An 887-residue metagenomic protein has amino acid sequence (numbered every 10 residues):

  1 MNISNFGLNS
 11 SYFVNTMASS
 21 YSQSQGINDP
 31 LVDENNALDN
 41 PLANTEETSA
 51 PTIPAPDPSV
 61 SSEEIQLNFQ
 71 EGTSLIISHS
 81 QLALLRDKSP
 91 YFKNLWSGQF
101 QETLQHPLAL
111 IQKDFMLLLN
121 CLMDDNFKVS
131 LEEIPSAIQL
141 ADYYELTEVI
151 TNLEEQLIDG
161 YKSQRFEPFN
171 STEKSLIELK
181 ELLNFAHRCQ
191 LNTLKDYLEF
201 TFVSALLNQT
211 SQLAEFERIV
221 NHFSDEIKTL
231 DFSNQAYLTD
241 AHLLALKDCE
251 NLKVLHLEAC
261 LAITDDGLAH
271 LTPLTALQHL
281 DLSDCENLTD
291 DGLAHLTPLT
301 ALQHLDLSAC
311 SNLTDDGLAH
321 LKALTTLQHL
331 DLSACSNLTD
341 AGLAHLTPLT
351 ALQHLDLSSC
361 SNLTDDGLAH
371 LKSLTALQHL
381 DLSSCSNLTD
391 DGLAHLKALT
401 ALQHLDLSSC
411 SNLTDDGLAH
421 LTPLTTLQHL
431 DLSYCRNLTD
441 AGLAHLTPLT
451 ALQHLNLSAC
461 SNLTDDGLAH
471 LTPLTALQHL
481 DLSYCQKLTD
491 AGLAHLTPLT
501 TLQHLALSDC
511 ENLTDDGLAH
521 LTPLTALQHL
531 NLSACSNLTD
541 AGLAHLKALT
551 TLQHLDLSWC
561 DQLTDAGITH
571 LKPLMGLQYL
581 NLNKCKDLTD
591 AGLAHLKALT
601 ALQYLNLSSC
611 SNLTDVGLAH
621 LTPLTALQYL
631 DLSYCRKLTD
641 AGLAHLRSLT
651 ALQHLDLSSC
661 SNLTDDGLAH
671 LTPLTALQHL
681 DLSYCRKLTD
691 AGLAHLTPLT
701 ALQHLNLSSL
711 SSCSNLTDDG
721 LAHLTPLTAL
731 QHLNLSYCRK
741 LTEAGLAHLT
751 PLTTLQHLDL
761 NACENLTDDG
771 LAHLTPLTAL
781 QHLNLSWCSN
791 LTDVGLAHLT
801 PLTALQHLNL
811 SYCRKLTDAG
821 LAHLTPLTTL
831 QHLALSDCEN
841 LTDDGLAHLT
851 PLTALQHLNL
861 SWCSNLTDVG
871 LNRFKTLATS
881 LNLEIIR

Functional and structural regions predicted by a protein language model:
M1-Y21, I27, V32: Non-Sec secretion/translocation targeting segments of pathogen effectors
F6-T16, L244, N251-V254, R873-T879: A detector of long low-complexity, disordered segments enriched in serine/threonine/proline
S61-N170: Canonical BTB/POZ domain core
E132-P135, E148-E226: Alpha-helical protein-protein interaction/assembly modules
Q209-L261: LRR N-terminal entry segment and analogous cap-like coil->beta motifs
T264-V869: Thr-biased low-complexity repeat/linker tracts and other Thr-enriched repetitive architectures
N859, S864-L866, L877-R887: Leucine-rich repeat domain C-terminal region
